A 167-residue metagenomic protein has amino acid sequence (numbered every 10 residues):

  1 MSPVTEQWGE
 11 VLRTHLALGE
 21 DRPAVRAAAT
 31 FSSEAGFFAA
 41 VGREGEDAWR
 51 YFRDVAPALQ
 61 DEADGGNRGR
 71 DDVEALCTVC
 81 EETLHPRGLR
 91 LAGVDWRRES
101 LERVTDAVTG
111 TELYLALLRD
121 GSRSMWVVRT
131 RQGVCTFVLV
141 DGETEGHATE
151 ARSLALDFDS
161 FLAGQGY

Functional and structural regions predicted by a protein language model:
M1-Y167: Non-catalytic interaction/Regulatory regions outside core domains
